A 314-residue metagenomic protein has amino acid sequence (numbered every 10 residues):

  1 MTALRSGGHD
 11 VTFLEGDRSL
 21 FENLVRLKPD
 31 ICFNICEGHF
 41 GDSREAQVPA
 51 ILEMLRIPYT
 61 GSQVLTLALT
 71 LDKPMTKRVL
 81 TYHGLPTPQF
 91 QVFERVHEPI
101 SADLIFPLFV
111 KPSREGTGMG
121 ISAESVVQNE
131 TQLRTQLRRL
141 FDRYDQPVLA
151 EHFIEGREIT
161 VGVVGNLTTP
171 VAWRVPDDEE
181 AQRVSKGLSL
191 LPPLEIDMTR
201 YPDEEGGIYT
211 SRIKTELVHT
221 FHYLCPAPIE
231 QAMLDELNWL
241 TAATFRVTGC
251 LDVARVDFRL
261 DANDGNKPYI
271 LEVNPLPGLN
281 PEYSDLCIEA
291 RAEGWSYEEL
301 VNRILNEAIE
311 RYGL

Functional and structural regions predicted by a protein language model:
M1-Y59, L65, L69-L71, Y82 (+3 more regions): ATP-binding N-terminal substructure of ATP-dependent carboxylate-amine bond-forming enzymes
V11, P58-Y59, T87, L108 (+1 more regions): Hydrophobic beta-strand scaffold residues
G16-D17, V148-H152, I159, G249-N263: A short glycine-rich, hydrophobically flanked beta-strand micro-motif that places a catalytic Asp/Glu for divalent metal
L24-K28, L67-R157, G165-P170, A181-S185: Active-site nucleotide/adenylate-binding loops and adjacent lid/helix of ATP-dependent enzymes
T81, P228-L314: ATP-dependent carboxylate activation and anion-phosphoryl transfer catalytic cores that bind Mg-ATP to form
L108, G165-L167, E195, N274-P277: Short beta-strand elements
E130-W239, G265-Y269: Phosphate-binding site of ATP-dependent enzymes
